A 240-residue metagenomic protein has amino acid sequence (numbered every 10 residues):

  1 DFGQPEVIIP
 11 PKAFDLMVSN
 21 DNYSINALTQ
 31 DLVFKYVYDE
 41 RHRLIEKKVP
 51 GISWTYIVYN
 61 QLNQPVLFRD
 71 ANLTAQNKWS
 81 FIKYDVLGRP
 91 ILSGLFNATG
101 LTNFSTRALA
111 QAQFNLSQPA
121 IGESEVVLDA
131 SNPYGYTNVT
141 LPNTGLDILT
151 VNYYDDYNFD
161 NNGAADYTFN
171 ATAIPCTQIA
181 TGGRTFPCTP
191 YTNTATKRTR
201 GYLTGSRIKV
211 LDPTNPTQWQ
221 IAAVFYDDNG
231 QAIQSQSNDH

Functional and structural regions predicted by a protein language model:
D1-H240: Beta-strand elements of repeat-based all-beta scaffolds
